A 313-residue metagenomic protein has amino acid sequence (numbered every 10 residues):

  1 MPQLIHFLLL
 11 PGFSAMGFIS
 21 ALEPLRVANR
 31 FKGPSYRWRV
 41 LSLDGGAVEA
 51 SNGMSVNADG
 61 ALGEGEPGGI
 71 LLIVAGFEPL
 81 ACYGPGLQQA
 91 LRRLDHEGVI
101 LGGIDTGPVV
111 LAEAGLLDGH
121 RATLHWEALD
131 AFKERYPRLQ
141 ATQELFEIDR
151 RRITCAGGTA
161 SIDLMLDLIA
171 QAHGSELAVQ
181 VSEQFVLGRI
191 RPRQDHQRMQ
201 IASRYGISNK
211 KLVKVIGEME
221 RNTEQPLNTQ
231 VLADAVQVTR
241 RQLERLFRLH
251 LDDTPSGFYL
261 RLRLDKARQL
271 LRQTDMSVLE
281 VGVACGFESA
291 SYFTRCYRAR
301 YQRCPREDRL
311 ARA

Functional and structural regions predicted by a protein language model:
M1-E113: N-terminal functional module of multi-domain proteins
D118-L145, Q180-V181, F185: A conserved active-site-flanking secondary-structure segment within enzyme catalytic domains
T123, Y259-R268, E307-A313: Short, basic, alpha-helical segments at the C-terminal edge of helix-turn-helix-like DNA-binding modules
Q143-L145, D149-V186: Conserved anion/nucleotide-ligand pocket segment
E176-R193, R198, R312-A313: A short, charged, Gly/Pro-tolerant segment at domain boundaries
Q197-L227, D234-V238, F258-M276: A short, Lys/Arg-enriched amphipathic alpha-helix from helix-turn-helix/homeodomain DNA-binding modules
E218-R221, P226-L262, G282-E307: Basic/polar phosphate-binding segments, predominantly the helix-turn-helix DNA-binding elements of transcriptional
